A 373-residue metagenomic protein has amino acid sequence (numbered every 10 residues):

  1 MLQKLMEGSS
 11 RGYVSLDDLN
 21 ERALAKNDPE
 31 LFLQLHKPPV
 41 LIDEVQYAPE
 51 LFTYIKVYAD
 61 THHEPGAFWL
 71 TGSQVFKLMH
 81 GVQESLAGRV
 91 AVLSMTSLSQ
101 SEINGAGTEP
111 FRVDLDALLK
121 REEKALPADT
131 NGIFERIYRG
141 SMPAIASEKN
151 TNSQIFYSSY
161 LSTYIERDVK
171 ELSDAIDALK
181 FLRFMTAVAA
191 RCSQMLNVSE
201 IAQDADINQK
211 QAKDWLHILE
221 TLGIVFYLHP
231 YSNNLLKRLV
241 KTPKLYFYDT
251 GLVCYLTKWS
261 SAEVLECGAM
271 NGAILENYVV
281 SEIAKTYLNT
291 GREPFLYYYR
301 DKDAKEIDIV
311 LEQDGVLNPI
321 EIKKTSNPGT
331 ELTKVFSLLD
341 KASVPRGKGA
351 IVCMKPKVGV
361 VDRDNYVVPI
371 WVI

Functional and structural regions predicted by a protein language model:
M1-L16, H36, H217, G223-V225 (+1 more regions): A cross-kingdom feature that marks ATP-driven nucleic-acid transaction machinery
S10-P39: Short glycine-rich substrate-engagement loop in P-loop NTPases that contacts/grips substrate
N20-R22, Y47-P49, K77-L78, I145 (+1 more regions): Catalytic P-loop NTPase motifs of RecA-like helicase/translocase cores
L35-L51: Conserved P-loop NTPase "ATPase switch" module shared by AAA+ and STAND
F52-F76, H80-S85: Conserved catalytic/switch belt of AAA+ P-loop NTPases
T71-V75, G81, R89, T96-L98 (+1 more regions): A short beta-strand-to-loop transition that corresponds to the Sensor-1 phosphate-sensing loop of AAA+ P-loop ATPases
F76-V92, N104-E109: Short regulatory helix/loop adjacent to the ATP-binding pocket of P-loop NTPases
Q100-S101, G105-S281, L288, P294: Interdomain hinge/linker elements that couple catalytic modules in large macromolecular machines
